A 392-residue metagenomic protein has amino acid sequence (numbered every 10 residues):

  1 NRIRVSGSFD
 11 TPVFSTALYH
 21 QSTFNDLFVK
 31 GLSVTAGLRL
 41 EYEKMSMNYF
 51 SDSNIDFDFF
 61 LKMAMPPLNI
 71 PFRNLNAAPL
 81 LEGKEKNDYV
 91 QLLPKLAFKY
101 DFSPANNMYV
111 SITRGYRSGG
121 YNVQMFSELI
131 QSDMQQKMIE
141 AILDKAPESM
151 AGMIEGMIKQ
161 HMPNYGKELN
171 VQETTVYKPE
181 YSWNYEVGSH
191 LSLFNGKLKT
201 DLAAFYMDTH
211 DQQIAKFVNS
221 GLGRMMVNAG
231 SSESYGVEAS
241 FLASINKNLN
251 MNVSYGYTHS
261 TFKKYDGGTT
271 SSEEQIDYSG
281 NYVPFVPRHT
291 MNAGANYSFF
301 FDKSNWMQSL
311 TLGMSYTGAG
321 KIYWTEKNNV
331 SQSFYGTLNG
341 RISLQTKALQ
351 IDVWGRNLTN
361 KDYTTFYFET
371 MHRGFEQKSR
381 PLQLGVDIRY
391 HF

Functional and structural regions predicted by a protein language model:
N1-S103, Y121, P163-N170: Signature of Gram-negative outer-membrane beta-barrel scaffolds
R2-F9, Q21, A78-E85, V171-V176 (+5 more regions): Extracellular loop and loop/strand-boundary signature of outer-membrane beta-barrel proteins
D10-L18, L38-N48, D88-P94, I112-Y116 (+9 more regions): Transmembrane beta-barrel architecture of outer-membrane proteins
H20-D26, V90, F98-F102, R114 (+7 more regions): Residue-level signature of outer-membrane beta-barrel architecture
F28, K197-H210, M225-T325, R389-H391: Gram-negative outer-membrane beta-barrel transporters
V29-V34, A105-M108, N195-T200, N248-M251 (+3 more regions): Repeated loop/turn-to-beta-strand initiation elements of outer-membrane beta-barrel proteins
N107-S111, I130-V227, E233-Y235, G256: Membrane-embedded beta-barrel scaffold of Gram-negative outer-membrane proteins
Y116, S315-T325, S343-F392: C-terminal beta-signal and adjacent terminal beta-strands/loops of Gram-negative outer-membrane beta-barrel proteins
